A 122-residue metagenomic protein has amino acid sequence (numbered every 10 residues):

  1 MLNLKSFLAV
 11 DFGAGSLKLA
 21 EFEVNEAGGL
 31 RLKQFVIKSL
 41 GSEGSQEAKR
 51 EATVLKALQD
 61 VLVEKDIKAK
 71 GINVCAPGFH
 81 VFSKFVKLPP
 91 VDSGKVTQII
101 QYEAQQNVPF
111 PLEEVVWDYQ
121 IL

Functional and structural regions predicted by a protein language model:
M1-L122: Hydrophobic/aromatic-enriched cytosolic interaction surfaces used to assemble or bind macromolecules
